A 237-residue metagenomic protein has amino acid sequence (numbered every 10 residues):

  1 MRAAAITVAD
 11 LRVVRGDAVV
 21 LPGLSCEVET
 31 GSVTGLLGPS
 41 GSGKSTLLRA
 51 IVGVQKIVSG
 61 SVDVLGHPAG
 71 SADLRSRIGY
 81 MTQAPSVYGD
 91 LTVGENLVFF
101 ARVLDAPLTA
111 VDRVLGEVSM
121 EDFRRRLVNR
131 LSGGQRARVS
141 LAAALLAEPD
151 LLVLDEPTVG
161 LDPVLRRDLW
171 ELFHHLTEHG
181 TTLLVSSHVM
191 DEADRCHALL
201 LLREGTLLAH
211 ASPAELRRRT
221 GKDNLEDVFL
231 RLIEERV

Functional and structural regions predicted by a protein language model:
V52: Helix-to-loop junction immediately C-terminal to a conserved catalytic motif
S59-L74: Conserved ABC transporter NBD signature motif
V98, R102, L108-F123: Conserved ABC ATPase "signature" region
E148: Conserved catalytic motifs of ABC-family nucleotide-binding domains
L152-E156: Catalytic Walker B motif of ABC-type/P-loop ATPase nucleotide-binding domains
